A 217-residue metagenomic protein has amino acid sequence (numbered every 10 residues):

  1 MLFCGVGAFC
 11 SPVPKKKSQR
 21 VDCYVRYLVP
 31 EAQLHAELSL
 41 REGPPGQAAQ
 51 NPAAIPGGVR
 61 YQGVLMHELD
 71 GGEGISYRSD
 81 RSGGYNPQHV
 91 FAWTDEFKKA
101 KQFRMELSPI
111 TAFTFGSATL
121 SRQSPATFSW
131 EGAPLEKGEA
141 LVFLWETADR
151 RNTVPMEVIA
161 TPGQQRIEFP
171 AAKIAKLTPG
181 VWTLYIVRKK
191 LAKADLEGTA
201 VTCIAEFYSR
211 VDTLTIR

Functional and structural regions predicted by a protein language model:
M1-P12: Sec-dependent bacterial lipoprotein signal peptides
C4, Q165, G180-W182: A generic structural signal for ordered secondary structure
V6-A8, V64, S117, A133 (+3 more regions): Intrinsically disordered, low-complexity regions
C10-P87, A92-E106, A172-R217: Ser/Thr/Pro- and often Gln-rich low-complexity regulatory segments of eukaryotic transcriptional regulators
Q88-P134: Surface-exposed beta-loop interaction hotspot
F115-K173: Short helix-loop boundary/capping segments
